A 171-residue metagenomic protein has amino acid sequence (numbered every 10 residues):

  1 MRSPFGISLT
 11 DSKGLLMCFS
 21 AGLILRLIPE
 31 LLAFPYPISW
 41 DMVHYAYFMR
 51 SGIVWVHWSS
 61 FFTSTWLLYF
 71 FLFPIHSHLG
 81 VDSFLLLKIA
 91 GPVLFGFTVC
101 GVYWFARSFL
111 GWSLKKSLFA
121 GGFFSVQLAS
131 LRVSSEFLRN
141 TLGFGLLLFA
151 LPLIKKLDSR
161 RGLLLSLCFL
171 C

Functional and structural regions predicted by a protein language model:
M1-C18: N-terminal membrane topogenic signal
S3-G6, W112, G162: Compositionally biased, low-complexity segments enriched in small residues
P4, F19-S20, L118, I154-D158: Short, motif-level signal for alpha-helix interfacial/capping segments enriched in acidic residues and aromatics/proline
S12, F109, A150-S159: Structural signal for the C-terminal ends of transmembrane alpha-helices and the immediately following loop
L15, F19, L25-G145: Active-site lumenal/periplasmic loops and adjacent helix-entry segments of GT-C-fold, multi-pass membrane
G145-F149, I154, S166: A compositional/structural signature marking long, glycine- and acidic/polar-rich segments with frequent tryptophans
R161-C171: Membrane-interface alpha helices of multi-pass inner-membrane proteins
